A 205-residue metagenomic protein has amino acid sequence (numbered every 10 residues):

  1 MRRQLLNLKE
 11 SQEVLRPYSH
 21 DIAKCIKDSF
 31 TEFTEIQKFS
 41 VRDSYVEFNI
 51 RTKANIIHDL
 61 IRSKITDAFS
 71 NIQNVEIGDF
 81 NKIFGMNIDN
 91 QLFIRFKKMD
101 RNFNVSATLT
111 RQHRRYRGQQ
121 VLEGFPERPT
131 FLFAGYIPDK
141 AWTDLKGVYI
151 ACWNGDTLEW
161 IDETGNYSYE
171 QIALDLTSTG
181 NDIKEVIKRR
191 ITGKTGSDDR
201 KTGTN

Functional and structural regions predicted by a protein language model:
M1-N55: Interdomain/boundary linker segments immediately adjacent to catalytic/signaling cores
L5, D89-L92, N102-S106, Q112 (+4 more regions): Solvent-exposed interaction surfaces and binding hotspots enriched for charged
V41-A54, I83-N90, F103-V105: Short low-complexity stretches enriched in small and charged residues
R51, T66-R95: A short acidic/basic microdomain associated with nuclease active sites
A54, H58, R62: Nuclease catalytic cores
R95-E159: A recognition module on extended beta-rich or small alphabeta surfaces enriched in W/G with H and D/E
F133, P138-N205: Glycine-rich, aromatic-bearing surface loops/beta-hairpins
